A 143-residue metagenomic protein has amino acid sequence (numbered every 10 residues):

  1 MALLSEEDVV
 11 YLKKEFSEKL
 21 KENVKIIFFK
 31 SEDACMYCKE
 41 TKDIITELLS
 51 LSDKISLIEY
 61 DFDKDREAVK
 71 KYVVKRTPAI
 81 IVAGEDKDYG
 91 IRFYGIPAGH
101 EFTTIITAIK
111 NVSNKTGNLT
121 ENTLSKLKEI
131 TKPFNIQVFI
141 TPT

Functional and structural regions predicted by a protein language model:
M1-K25, E101-P133: N-terminal leader/targeting and pre-domain segments
L4, Y37, P78, P97: Catalytic cores of large soluble enzymes that bind and process phosphate-bearing ligands
V10, K14-S52, K128-T143: Local sequence-structure signature of Cys/Sec-based thiol-disulfide redox active-site neighborhoods
M36, S56, F93-I96: Short coil/turn segments at secondary-structure boundaries
K39-T46, E67, P78, T103 (+1 more regions): N-terminal, well-ordered alpha-helical segments
K54-K87, L124: Thioredoxin-like thiol-disulfide oxidoreductase module
A79-G117: Non-catalytic, surface beta->alpha helical segment in thiol-disulfide oxidoreductase systems
